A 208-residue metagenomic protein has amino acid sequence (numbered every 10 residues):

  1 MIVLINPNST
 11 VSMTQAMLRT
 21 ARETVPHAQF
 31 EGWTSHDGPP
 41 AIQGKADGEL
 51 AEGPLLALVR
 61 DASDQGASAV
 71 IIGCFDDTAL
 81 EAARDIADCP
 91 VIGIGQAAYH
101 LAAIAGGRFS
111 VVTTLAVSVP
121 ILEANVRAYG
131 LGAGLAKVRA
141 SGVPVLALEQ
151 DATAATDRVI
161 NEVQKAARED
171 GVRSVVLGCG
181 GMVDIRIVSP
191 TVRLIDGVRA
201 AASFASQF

Functional and structural regions predicted by a protein language model:
M1-P54, T113-A154: N-terminal glycine-rich anion-binding loop in soluble enzyme alpha/beta folds
G32-W33, I71-I72, V91-I94, V176-L177 (+1 more regions): General beta-strand structural signal in soluble alpha/beta enzymes
S35, F75, Q96-A97, V143 (+2 more regions): Short, ordered loop/turn segments at secondary-structure junctions
L50-G66, D157-V172: Short, well-structured alpha-helical segments in soluble
G53-E81, I86, C179-D184: Beta-alpha junction/loop-to-helix N-cap segments that form part of ligand/metal-binding clefts
I72, D77-A79, E162-S189, A201-A205: Hydrophobic alpha-helical
A82-A105, V188-A205: Short, acidic/small-residue loops that bind anionic groups at enzyme active sites
